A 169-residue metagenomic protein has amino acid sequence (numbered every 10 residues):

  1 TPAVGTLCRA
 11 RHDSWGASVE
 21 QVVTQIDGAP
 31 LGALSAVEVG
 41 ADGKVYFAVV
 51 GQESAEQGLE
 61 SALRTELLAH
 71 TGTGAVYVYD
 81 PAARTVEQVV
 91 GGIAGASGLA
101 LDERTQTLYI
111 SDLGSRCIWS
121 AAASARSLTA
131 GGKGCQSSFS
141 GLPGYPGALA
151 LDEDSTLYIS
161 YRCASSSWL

Functional and structural regions predicted by a protein language model:
T1, F47-T71, R162-L169: Short, conserved, GDST-rich strand-edge loop motifs in beta-rich repeat architectures
T1, I26-V45, G51-E53, H70-A75 (+2 more regions): Beta-rich, blade/repeat-based domains predominating in secreted/periplasmic proteins but also intracellular
P2-H12, S18-T24, L34-A36: A generic, well-ordered mixed alpha/beta core segment in the N-terminal half of proteins
G5-R9, L68, G74-Y77, C117-W119: A short loop-to-beta-strand structural motif that recurs across blades of beta-propeller domains
R11-G16, Y79-R84, A122-S127: Short loop/turn segments that connect beta-strands within beta-propeller blades
S18-D27, T85-V90, G134-S140: A short beta-strand motif characteristic of beta-propeller blades
V49-V50, D112-G114: Conserved strand-to-loop turn within each blade of WD40 beta-propeller repeats
L128-K133, F139-L169: Glycine/small-residue-rich hydrophobic helix-like segments
